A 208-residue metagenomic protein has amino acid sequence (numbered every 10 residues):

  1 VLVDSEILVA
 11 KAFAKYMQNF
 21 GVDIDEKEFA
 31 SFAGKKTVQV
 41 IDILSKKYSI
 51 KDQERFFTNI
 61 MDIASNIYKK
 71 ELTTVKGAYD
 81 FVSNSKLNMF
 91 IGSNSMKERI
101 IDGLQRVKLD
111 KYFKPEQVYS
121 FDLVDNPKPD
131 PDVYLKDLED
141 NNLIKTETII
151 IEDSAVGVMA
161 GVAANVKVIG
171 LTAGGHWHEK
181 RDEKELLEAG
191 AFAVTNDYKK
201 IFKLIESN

Functional and structural regions predicted by a protein language model:
V1-L8: Asp-based phosphoryl-transfer active-site loop
L2, M89-G92, I150-I151: Conserved SAM-binding loop
V9-S31: Conserved phosphoryl-transfer catalytic core
Y16-M17, K36-I50, G103, L138 (+1 more regions): Helix-loop "lid/cap" segments that line or gate small-molecule binding pockets
N19-V22, Y48-K51, K108-Y112, N142-L143: Short helix-capping segments at alpha-helix termini
D23, I43-D80: Metal-dependent phosphoesterase signature
N66-I91, K97, I101: Short, acidic loop-to-helix structural element flanking the phosphoryl-transfer center in phosphate-processing enzymes
M96-N208: Asp-based, Mg2+/Mn2+-dependent phosphohydrolase catalytic module
